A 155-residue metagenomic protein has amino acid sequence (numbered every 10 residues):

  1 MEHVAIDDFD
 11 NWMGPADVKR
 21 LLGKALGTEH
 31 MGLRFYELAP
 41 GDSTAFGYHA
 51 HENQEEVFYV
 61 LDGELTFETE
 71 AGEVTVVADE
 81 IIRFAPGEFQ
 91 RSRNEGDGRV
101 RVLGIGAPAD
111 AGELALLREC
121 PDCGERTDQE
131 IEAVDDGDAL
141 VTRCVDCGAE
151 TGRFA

Functional and structural regions predicted by a protein language model:
M1-G32, V141-A155: A short, N-terminal "cap"/entry segment at the start of jelly-roll beta-barrel domains of the cupin/DSBH fold
K19, F35-H51: Conserved short histidine dyad/triad with adjacent acidic residue
E37-L38, A50-T69: Short, conserved beta-strand element in jelly-roll/cupin
E70-F89: Short acidic-glycine-tyrosine-enriched beta hairpin
P86-L114: Ligand-binding loop in jelly-roll beta-barrel domains
L114-E119, V141: Residues immediately within or flanking Cys/His clusters that coordinate Zn2+ in small zinc-binding modules
P121-G124, V145-D146: Short, cysteine/histidine-rich loop/knuckle motifs that typically chelate Zn2+
E132-V141: Short linker/helix segments within small regulatory modules
